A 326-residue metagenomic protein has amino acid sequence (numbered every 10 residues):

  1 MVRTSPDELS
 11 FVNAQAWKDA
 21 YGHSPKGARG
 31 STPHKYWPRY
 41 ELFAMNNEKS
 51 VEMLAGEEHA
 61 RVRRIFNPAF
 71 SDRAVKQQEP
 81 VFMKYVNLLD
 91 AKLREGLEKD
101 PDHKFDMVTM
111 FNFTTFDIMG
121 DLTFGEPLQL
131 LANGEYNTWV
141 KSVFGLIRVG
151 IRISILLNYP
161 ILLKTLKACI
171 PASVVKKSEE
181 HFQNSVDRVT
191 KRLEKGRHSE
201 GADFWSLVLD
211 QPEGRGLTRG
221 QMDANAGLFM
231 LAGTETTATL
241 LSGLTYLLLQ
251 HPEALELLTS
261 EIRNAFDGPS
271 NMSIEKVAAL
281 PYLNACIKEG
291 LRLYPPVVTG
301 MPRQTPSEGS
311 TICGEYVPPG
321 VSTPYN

Functional and structural regions predicted by a protein language model:
S5-Y21, F182-K195, R263-N326: Cytochrome P450 C-terminal heme-thiolate binding region
K18-F43, R61: Cytochrome P450 catalytic domain signature, combining two hallmark sequence patches
Y36-F124, T138-K191, G268-N271: Cytochrome P450 catalytic-domain helical core, especially the substrate-recognition surface and oxygen-activation
Y85-V86, T115, L244, C286 (+1 more regions): Hydrophobic alpha-helical cores of multi-pass transmembrane domains in eukaryotic membrane proteins
D106, V175-L240, L280: Conserved cytochrome P450 catalytic core segment spanning the I/J/K helices
T115, T236-E261: Cytochrome P450 catalytic-core helices
M119, S185, V208, G233 (+3 more regions): Conserved hydrophobic/aromatic pocket- or pore-lining residues that grip, position, or stack substrates in active sites
G125-Y136: Short conserved catalytic/interaction loops centered on acidic-Pro-aromatic/His motifs
